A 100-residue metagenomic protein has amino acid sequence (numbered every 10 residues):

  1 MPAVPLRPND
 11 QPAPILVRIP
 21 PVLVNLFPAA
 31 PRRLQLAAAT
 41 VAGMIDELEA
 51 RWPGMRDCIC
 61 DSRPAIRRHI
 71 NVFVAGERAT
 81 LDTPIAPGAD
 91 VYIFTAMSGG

Functional and structural regions predicted by a protein language model:
M1-G99: Ubiquitin-like/PB1-type beta-grasp interaction modules and other compact soluble beta-rich domains
